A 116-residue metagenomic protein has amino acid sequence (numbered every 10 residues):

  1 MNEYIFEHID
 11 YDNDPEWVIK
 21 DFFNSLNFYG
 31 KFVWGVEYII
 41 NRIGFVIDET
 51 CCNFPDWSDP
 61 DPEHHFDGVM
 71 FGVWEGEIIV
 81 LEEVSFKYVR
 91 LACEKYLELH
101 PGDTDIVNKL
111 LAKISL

Functional and structural regions predicted by a protein language model:
M1-C51: Negatively charged, low-complexity tracts enriched in Asp/Glu with abundant Ser/Thr
I47-E98: Amphipathic protein-protein interaction modules
R90-L116: Mixed-charge, Lys/Arg-enriched low-complexity segments
